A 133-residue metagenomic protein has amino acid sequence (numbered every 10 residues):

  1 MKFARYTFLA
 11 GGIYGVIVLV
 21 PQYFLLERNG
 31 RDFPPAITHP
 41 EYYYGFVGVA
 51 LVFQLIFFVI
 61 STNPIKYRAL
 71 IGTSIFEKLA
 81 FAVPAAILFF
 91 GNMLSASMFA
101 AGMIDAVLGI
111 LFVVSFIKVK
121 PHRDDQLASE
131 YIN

Functional and structural regions predicted by a protein language model:
K2-E41: Membrane-helix boundary elements
T7, G30-T38, I60-R68, F90-G91: Short juxtamembrane and helix-loop transition motifs at transmembrane-helix boundaries in membrane proteins
I13-P21, H39-T62, I75-L79: Core segments of alpha-helical transmembrane spans in multipass integral membrane proteins
L19-Q22, I56-S61, A85-F89, F112-F116: Structural signal for membrane-spanning alpha-helices in multi-pass inner-membrane proteins, emphasizing helix cores
R31-E41, A69-T73, L94-I104: Non-cytosolic membrane-interface motifs at loop->transmembrane helix junctions
L70-A85: Hydrophobic alpha-helical membrane segments
A82-A100, I117: Membrane-helix boundary connector in multi-pass membrane proteins
V107-L127: Membrane-water interface at the C-terminal end of transmembrane alpha helices
